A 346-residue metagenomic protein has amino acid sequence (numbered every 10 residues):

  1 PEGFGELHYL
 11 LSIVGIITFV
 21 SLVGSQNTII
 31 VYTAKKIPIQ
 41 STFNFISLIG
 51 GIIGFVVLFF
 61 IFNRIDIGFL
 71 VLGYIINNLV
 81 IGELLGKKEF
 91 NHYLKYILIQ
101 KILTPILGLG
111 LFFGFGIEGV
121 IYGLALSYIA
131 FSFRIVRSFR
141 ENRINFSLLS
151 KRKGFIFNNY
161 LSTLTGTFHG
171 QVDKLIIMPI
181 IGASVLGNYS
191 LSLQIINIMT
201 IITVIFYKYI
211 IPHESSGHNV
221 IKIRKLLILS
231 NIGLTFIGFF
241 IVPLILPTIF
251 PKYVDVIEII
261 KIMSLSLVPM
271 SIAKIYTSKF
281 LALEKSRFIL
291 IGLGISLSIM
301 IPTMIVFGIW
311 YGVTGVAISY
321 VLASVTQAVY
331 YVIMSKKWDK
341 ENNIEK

Functional and structural regions predicted by a protein language model:
P1-I16, F155, N159, L175-N197 (+2 more regions): Interfacial/gating helices of multi-pass transporter permease domains
T18-I37, I196-H218, K279-A282: Helix-loop junctions and terminal segments of transmembrane helices in multi-pass membrane transport/translocation
S21-L22, N27, N44-G68, F133 (+2 more regions): Alpha-helical transmembrane segments of multi-pass membrane transport and lipid-handling proteins
I37-I46, E83-L109, S162-T165, I221-I228 (+4 more regions): Alpha-helical transmembrane segments of multi-pass membrane transporters/permeases
F45-L161, L265, P269-I272, T277-S278 (+1 more regions): Hydrophobic transmembrane helix module of multi-pass membrane transport proteins
R64-G68, N91-L98, L148-I180, I198-I202 (+6 more regions): Hydrophobic faces of transmembrane alpha-helices in multi-pass small-molecule transporters and flippases across diverse
K87, G114, I180-A183, G217 (+2 more regions): Helix-loop interface residues and adjacent transmembrane-helix termini in multi-pass membrane transporters, primarily
I121-S132, Q194, K261-L265, S298 (+1 more regions): Small-residue-rich transmembrane alpha-helices that serve as helix-helix interface/gating elements in multipass
